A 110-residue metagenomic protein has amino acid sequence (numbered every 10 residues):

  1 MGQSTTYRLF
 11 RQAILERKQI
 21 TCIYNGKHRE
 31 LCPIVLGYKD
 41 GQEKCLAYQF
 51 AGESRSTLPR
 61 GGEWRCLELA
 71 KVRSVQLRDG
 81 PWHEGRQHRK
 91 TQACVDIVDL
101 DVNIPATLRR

Functional and structural regions predicted by a protein language model:
M1-R110: Short glycine- and basic-residue-enriched patches
